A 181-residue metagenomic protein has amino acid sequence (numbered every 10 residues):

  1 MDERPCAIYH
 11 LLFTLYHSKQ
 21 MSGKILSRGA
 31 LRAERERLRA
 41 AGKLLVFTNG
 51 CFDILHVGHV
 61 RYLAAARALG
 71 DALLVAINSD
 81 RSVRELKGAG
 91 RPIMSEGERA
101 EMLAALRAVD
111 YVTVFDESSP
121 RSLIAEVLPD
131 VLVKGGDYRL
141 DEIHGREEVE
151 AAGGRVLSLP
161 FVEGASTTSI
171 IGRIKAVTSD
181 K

Functional and structural regions predicted by a protein language model:
H10, Y16-D180: Nucleotidyltransferase catalytic core that binds NTPs
